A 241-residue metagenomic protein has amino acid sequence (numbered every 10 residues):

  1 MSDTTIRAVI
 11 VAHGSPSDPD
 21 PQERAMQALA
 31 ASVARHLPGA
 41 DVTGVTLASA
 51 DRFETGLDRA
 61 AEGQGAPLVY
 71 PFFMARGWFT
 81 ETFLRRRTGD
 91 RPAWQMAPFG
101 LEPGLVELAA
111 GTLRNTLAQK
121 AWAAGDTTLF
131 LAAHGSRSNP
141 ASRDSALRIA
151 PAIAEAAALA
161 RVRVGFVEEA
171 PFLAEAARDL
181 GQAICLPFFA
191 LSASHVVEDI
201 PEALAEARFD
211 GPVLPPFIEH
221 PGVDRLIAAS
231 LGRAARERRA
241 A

Functional and structural regions predicted by a protein language model:
M1-A241: Active-site-proximal alpha-helix that buttresses catalytic centers in soluble enzyme cores
